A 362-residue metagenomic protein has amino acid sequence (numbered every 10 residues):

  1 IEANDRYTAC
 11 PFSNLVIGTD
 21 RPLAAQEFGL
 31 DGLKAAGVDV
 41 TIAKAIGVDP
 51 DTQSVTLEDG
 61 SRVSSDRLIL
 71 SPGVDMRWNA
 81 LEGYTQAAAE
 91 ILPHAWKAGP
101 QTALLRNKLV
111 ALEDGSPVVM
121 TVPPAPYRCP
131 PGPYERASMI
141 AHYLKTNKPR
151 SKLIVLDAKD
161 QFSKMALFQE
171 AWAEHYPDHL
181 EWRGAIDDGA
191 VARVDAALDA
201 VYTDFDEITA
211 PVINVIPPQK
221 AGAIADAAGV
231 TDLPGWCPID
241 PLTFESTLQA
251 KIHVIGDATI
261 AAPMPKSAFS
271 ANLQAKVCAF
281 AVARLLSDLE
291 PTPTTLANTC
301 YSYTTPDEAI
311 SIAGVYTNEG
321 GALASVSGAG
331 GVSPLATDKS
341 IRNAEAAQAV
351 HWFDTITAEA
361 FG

Functional and structural regions predicted by a protein language model:
I1-D39, P124-M165: Beta1-alpha1 glycine-rich phosphate/pyrophosphate-binding loop at the start of Rossmann-like nucleotide-binding domains
R6, G73-M76, Q219-A221: Short glycine-rich anion-binding loops that position phosphate/pyrophosphate groups of nucleotides and phosphorylated
A36-T56, V63, A141-G235, E290-P291: A Rossmann-like FAD-binding core segment of flavoenzymes
V40-E135, H142-T146, N214: FAD-binding core/adjacent interface of flavoenzyme oxidoreductases
T85-D114, I208-L273, R284: FAD-site-proximal beta/loop scaffold in flavoenzymes
G235-H253, T305-A324: FAD-binding beta-loop-beta segment adjacent to the flavin cofactor pocket
G256-T304, A313: A conserved FAD-binding loop/helix module that cradles the flavin
S311-G362: C-terminal auxiliary extensions adjacent to catalytic cores
